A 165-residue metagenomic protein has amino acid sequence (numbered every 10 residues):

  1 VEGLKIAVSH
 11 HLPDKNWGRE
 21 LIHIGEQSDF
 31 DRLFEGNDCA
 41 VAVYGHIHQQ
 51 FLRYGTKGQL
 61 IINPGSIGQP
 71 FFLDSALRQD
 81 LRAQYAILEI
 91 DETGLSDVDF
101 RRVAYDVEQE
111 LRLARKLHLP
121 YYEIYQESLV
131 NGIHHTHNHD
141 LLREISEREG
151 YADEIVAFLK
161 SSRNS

Functional and structural regions predicted by a protein language model:
V1, L33, F51-Y54, L77: Short, conserved, surface-exposed binding loops centered on an aromatic residue
V1-V41: Conserved catalytic scaffold of divalent metal-dependent phosphoesterases
S9, V41-H46, I61-G65: Active-site neighborhood of phospho(di)ester-bond hydrolases with catalytic His/Asp-centered motifs
H11, H23, H46-H48, H134-H139: Histidine (H) residue identity feature
D14-N16, V43-G55, Q69-F72: Active-site environment of divalent metal-dependent phosphoester hydrolases
L21, G55-T56: Rossmann-like dinucleotide-binding domain that binds NAD(P)(H)
K57-S165: Acidic, His/Gly-rich catalytic cores of divalent-metal-dependent hydrolytic chemistry
